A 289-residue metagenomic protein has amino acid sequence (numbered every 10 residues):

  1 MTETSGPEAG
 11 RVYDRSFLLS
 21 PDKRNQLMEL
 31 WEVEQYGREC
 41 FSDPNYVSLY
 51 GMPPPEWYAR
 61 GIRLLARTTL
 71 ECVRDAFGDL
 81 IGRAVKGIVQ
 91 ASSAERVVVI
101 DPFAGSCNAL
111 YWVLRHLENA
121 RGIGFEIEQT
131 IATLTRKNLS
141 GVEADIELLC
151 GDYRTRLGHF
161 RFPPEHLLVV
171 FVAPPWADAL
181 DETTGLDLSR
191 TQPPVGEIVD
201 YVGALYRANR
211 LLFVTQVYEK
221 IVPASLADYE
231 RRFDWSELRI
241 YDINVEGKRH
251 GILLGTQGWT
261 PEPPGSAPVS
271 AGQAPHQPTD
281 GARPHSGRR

Functional and structural regions predicted by a protein language model:
T2-E95: S-adenosyl-L-methionine
E95-G105: Conserved class I S-adenosyl-L-methionine
S106-E118: Conserved SAM-binding loop of SAM-dependent methyltransferases across substrates and taxa, primarily the Class I
R121-E126: Conserved SAM-binding motif I beta-strand of class I
I127-H166: S-adenosyl-L-methionine
F160, P164-R239: S-adenosylmethionine
E219, S225-T279: Class I S-adenosyl-L-methionine
P275-R289: Long, low-complexity, intrinsically disordered segments
